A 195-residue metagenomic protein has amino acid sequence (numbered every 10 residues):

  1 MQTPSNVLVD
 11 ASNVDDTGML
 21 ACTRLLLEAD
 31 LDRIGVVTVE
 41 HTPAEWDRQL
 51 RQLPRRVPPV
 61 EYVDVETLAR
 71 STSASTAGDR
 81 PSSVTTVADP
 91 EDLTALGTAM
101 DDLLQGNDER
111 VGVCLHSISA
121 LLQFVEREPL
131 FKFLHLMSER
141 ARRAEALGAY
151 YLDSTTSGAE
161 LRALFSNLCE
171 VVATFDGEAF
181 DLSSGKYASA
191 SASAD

Functional and structural regions predicted by a protein language model:
M1-R51: Glycine-rich P-loop/Walker A and Walker A-like loops and their local beta1-loop-alpha1 context in P-loop NTPases
L8, G112-L115, A149: Structural motif
T17, T42-R48, A69-T72, T156-E160: Short, charged/polar "capping" segments at the starts of alpha-helices and the immediately preceding loops
C22-T23, W46-R56, E160-L168: Short, aromatic/basic amphipathic alpha-helical patches
I34-E40, E61-E66, A149-L152: Short internal beta-strands
A69-L136: Phosphate-binding/switch loop-helix module in NTP-utilizing enzymes
F133-T156: Substrate-engagement module of ASCE P-loop NTPases
L152-D195: Phosphate-binding/switch region of NTP-binding enzymes
